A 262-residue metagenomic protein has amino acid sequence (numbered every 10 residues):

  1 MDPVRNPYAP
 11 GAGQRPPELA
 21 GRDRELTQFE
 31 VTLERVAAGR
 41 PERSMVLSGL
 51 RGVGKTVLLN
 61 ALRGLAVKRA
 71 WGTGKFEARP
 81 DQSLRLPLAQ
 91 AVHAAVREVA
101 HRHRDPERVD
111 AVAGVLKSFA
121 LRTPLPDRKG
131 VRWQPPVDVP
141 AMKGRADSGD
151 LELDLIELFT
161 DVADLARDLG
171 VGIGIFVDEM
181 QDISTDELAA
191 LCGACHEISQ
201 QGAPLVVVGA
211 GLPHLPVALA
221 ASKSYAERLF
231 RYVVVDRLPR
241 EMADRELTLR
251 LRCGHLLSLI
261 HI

Functional and structural regions predicted by a protein language model:
M1-R43: A short, basic N-terminal segment
A9-P10, K223-F230: Short glycine/proline- and charge-enriched loop/turn segments that cap or connect secondary-structure elements
E42-G49, V53, V57-I173, L205: P-loop NTPase nucleotide-binding core
Q82-L86, L215-A220: Switch/connector loops and helix/strand junctions flanking conserved nucleotide-binding motifs in nucleotide-processing
M142-P213, A220-S224: Conserved Walker B catalytic segment
R231-M242: Conserved AAA+ ATPase "SRH/arginine-finger" region at the nucleotide-binding site
R245-L256: Conserved AAA+ ATPase "sensor/coupling" helix adjacent to the nucleotide-binding pocket
I260-I262: Conserved small/polar residues in nucleotide/adenosyl-binding loops
